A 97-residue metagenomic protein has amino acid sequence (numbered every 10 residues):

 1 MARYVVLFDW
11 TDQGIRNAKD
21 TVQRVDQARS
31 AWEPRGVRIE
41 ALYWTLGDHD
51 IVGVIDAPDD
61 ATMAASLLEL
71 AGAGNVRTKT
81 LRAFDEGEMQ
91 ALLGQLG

Functional and structural regions predicted by a protein language model:
M1-E33, R38, L46-H49, F84-G97: Short S/T/G/P-rich N-terminal loop/turn motif that feeds into the first structured element of a domain
V6-F8, I55, T80: Short beta-strand element of the conserved SAM-dependent methyltransferase core
I39-L42, T78-T80: Generic structural signal for residues in well-ordered beta-strands
Y43-D56, M63-S66: Amphipathic, hydrophobic secondary-structure cores in small proteins
I55-A57, G94-Q95: Short low-complexity, flexible loop/linker segments enriched in glycine and/or proline with clustered acidic
A57-G87: An amphipathic, aromatic/His-enriched active-site/gating alpha helix that lines ligand/cofactor pockets
